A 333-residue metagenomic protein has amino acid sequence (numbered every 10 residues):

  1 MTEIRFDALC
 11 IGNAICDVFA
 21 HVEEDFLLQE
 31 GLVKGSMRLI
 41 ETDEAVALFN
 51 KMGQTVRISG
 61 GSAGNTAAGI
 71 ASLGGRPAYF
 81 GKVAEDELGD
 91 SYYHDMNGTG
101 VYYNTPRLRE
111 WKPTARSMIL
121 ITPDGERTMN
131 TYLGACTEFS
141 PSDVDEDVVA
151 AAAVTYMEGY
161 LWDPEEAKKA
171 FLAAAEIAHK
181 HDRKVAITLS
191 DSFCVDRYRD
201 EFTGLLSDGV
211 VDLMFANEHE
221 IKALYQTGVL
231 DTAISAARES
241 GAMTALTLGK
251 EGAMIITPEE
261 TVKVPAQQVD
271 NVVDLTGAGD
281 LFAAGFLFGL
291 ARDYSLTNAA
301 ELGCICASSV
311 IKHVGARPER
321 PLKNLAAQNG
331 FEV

Functional and structural regions predicted by a protein language model:
M1-F80, E87-S91: Glycine-rich phosphate/adenosyl-contacting loop at the front of the ribokinase-like
M1-L9, A14, L28-K34, I177-K180 (+2 more regions): Conserved phosphate-binding/catalytic region of the ribokinase-like
E3, V148-A151, L206-D208, R238: A short, aliphatic-rich alpha-helical micro-motif
A67-R76, L120-T122, G289-R292: Alpha-helix C-terminal capping segments
P77, Y103, V185-A186, T244: Hydrophobic beta-strand scaffold residues
D95-K112: A glycine-rich helix N-cap at a beta->alpha junction
N104-L108, I119-E165: Conserved phosphate-binding/catalytic loop of the ribokinase/pfkB sugar-kinase fold
V154-S235, A242, E251-A253: Conserved beta-alpha-beta core of the PfkB/ribokinase-like small-molecule kinase fold
